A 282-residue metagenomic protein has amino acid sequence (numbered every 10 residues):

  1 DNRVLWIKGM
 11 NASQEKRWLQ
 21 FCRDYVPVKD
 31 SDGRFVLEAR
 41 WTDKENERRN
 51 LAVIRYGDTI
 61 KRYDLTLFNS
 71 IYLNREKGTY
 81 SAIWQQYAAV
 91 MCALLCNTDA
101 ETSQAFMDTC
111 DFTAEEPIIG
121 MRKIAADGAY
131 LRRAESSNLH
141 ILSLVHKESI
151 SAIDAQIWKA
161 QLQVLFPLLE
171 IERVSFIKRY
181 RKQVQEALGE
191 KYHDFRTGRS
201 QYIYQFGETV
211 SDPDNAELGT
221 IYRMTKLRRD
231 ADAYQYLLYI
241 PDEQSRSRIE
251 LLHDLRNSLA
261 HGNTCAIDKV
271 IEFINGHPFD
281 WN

Functional and structural regions predicted by a protein language model:
R3, G9-G33, A39-N282: Amphipathic alpha-helical interface elements
